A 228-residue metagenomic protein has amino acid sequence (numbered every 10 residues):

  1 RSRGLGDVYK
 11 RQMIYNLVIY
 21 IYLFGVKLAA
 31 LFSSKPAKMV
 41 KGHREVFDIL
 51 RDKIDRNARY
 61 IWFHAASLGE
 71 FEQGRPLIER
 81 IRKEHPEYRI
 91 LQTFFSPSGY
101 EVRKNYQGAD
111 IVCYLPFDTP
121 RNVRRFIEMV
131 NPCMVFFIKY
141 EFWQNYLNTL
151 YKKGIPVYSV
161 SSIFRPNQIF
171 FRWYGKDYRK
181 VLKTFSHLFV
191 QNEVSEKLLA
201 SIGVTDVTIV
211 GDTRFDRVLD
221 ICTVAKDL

Functional and structural regions predicted by a protein language model:
R1, M13, D177: Conserved acidic
R1-Y9: Single conserved hydrophobic/aromatic residue that forms the stacking wall/gate of nucleotide- or nucleobase-binding
L5-G6, V18, P132, F185: A generic alpha-helix preference that emphasizes hydrophobic side chains
K10-N16, L91, H187: A general boundary/transition motif marking the beginning of the first structured unit of a protein
R11-A37: Short hydrophobic helices that act as membrane-entry/anchoring signals
K27, L31-V224: Active-site and donor-binding regions of nucleotide-sugar-utilizing enzymes
